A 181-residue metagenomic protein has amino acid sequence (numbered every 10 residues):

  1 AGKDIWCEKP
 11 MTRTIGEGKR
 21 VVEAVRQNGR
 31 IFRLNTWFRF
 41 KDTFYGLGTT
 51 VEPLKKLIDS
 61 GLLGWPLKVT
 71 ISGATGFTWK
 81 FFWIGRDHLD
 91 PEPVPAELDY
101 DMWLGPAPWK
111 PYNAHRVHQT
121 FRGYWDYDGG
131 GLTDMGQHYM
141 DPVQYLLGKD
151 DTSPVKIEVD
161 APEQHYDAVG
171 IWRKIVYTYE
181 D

Functional and structural regions predicted by a protein language model:
A1, E17, T50, A96-D99 (+1 more regions): Stable alpha-helical elements in mature extracytoplasmic
A1-D42, D59: Beta-strand-loop-alpha-helix segment that lines the small-molecule cofactor/substrate pocket of alpha/beta enzymes
G2, A24-I31, S60-G64, L147-S153 (+1 more regions): Secondary-structure transition/capping motifs at alpha-helix termini and the adjoining loop/turn into the next element
W6-C7, T12-R13, I31-L34, L67-I71 (+3 more regions): Structural recognition of the beta-strand scaffold that forms the well-ordered cores of secreted hydrolase catalytic
G18, G46, V51, W79 (+2 more regions): Active-site-proximal cap/loop segments of hydrolase catalytic domains
W37-F38, D42-F44, S72-K80, I157-W172: Short, surface-exposed recognition loops and adjoining beta-strand edges that mediate ligand/DNA contacts, enriched
D42-W103: Rossmann-like NAD(P)H-binding beta-loop-alpha module
P93-V94, D101-D181: Rossmann-like dinucleotide-binding domain that binds NAD(P)(H)
